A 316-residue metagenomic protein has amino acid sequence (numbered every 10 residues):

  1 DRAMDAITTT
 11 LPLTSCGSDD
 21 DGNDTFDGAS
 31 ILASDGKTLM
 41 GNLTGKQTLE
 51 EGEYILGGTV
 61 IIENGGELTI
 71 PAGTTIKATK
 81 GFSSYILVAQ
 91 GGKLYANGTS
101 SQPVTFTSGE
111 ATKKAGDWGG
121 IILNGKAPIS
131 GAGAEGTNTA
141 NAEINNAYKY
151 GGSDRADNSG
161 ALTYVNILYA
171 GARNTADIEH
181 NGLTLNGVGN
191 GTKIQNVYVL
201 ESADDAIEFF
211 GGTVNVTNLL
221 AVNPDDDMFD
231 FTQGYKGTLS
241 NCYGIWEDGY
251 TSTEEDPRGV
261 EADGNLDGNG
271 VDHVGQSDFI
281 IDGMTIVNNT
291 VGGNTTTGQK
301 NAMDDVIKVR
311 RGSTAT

Functional and structural regions predicted by a protein language model:
D1-M4: Bacterial N-terminal signal peptides that target proteins for export
L11-S15: C-terminal motif of bacterial Sec signal peptides marking the signal peptidase cleavage site
G17-T316: Beta-strand/loop edge motif enriched in small/polar residues
